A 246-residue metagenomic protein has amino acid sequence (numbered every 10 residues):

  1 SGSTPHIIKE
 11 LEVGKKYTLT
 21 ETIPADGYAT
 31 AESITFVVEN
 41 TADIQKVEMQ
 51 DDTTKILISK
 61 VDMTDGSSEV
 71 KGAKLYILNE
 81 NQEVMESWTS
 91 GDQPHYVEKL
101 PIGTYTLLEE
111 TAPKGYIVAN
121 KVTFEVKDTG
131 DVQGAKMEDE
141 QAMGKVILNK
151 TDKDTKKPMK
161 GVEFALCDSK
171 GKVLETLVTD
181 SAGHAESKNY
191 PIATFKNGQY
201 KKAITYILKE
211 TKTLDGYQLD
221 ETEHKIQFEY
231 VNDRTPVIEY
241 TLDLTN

Functional and structural regions predicted by a protein language model:
S1-N246: Solvent-exposed loop/turn and edge beta-strand elements of beta-rich ligand-binding domains
